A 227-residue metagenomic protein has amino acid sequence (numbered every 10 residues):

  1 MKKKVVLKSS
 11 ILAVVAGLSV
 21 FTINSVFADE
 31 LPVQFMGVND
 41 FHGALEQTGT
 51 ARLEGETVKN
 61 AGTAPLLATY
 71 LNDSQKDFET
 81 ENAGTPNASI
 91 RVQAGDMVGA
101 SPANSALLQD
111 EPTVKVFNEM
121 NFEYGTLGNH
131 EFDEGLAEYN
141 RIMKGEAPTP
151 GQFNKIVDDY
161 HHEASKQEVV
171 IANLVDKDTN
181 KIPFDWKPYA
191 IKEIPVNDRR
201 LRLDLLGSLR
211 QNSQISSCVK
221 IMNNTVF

Functional and structural regions predicted by a protein language model:
M1-I11, V20-F27: Bacterial Sec-dependent N-terminal signal peptides
F27-F227: Acidic, metal/ion-coordinating pockets
